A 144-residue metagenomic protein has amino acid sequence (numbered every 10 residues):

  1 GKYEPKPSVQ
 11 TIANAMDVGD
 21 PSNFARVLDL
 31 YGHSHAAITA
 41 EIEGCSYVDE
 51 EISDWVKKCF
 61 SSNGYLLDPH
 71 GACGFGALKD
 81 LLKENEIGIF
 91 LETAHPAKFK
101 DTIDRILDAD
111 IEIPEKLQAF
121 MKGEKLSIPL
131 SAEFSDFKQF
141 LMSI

Functional and structural regions predicted by a protein language model:
G1-I144: PLP-dependent amino-acid enzyme catalytic core
